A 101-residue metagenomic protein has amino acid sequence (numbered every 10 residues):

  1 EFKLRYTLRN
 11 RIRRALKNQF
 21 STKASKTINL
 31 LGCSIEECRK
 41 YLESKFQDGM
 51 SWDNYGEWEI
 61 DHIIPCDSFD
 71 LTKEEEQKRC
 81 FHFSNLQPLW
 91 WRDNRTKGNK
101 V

Functional and structural regions predicted by a protein language model:
E1-E59: Contiguous alpha-helical segments
Y6, D61, N99-V101: Short secondary-structure transition/capping segments
T22, N54, T72, G98-V101: Short linear functional motifs in flexible/disordered or boundary regions
C33-S34, E75, W90, V101: General structural signal for secondary-structure boundaries
D48-P88: Histidine-centered nuclease catalytic patch
H82-V101: Short Cys/His-centered divalent metal-binding micro-motifs
